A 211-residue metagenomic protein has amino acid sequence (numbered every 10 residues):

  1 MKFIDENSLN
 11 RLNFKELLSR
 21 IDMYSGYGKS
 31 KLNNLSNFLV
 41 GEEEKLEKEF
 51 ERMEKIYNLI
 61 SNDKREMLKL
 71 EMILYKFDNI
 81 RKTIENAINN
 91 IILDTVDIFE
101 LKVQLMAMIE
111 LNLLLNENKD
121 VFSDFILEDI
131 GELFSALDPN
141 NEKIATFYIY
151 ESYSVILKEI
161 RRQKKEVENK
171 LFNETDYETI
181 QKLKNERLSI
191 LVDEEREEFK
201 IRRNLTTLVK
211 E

Functional and structural regions predicted by a protein language model:
M1-V167, I190: Conserved amphipathic alpha-helical "coupling/scaffold" segments that transmit conformational changes between domains
K165-K210: Extended, Lys/Arg-enriched charged tracts that mediate electrostatic binding to polyanionic substrates
